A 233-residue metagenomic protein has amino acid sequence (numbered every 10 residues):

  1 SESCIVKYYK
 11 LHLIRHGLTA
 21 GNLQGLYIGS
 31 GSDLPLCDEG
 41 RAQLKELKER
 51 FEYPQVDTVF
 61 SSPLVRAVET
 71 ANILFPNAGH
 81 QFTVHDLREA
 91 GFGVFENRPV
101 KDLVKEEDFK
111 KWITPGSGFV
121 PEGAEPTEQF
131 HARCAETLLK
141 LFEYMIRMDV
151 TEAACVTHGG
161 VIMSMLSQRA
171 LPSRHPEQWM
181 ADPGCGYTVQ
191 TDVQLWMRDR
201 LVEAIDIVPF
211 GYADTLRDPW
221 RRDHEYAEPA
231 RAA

Functional and structural regions predicted by a protein language model:
S3-K10, A90-K101, E143-T151, L166-A233: Acidic, low-complexity terminal tails and accessory targeting/binding regions of phosphate-metabolizing enzymes
Y9, I14-L74, A78: Active-site-proximal alpha-helix that buttresses catalytic centers in soluble enzyme cores
L13-L18, A154-V161: Histidine-centered catalytic micro-motifs
H16, A78-D86, S173-D182: Short hydrophobic/aromatic-enriched beta-strand-loop microsegments
A20, R66-V68, E89-A90, V161-M163: Short, active-site-adjacent cap segments at secondary-structure transitions
L34, F75-C134, L216-P229: Phosphate-handling substructures
K45-E49, H131, A135-I146: Generic structural signal for well-ordered alpha-helical scaffold segments
S61-S62, A132, V156-T157: Short beta-strand scaffold positions
